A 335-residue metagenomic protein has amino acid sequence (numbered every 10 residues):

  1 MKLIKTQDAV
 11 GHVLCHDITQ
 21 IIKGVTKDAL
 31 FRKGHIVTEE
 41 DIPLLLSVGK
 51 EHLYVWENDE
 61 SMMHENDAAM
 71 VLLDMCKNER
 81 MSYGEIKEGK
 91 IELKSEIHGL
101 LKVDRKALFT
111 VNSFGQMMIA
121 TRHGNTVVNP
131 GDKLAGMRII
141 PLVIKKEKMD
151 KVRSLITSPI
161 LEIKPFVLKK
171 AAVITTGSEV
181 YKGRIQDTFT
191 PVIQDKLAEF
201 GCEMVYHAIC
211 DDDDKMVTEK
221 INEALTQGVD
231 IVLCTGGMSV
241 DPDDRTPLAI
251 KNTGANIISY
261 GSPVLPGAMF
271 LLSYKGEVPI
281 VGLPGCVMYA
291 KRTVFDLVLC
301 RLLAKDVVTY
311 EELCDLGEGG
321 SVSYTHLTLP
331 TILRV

Functional and structural regions predicted by a protein language model:
M1-E88: Short, low-complexity N-terminal leaders and the immediately following helix N-cap/first helix
R32, T38, H123, V127-P130 (+1 more regions): Residue-level recognition of short, solvent-exposed, well-ordered loop/turn junctions that link secondary-structure
D59-F166: Extended, charged alpha/beta regions that create polyanion-binding interfaces
I160-D212: Glycine-rich phosphate/diphosphate-binding loop of Rossmann-like nucleotide-binding domains
D195-T235, S239-T253: N-terminal small/polar loop signature for handling phosphorylated ligands or for N-terminal nucleophile
D241-Y310: Glycine-rich phosphate/nucleotide-binding loop
D306-Y324: Internal, active-site/partner-interface "lid" segment
T325-T331: Conserved small/polar residues in nucleotide/adenosyl-binding loops
